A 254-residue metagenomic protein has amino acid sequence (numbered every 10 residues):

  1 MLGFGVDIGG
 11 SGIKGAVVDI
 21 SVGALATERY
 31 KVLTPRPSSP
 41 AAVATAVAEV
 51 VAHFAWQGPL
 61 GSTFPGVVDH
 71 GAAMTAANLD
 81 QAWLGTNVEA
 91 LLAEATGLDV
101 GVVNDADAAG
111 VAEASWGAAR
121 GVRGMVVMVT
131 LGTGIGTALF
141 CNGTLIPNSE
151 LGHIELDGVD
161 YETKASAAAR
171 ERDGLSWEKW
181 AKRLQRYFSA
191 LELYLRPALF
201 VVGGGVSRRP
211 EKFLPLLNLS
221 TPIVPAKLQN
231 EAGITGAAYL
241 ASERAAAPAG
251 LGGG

Functional and structural regions predicted by a protein language model:
M1-L60, V68-A72, A90-L98, A112-V127 (+1 more regions): ATP-binding/phosphotransfer module of carbohydrate and carboxylate kinases, centering on a glycine-rich
F64: Glycine-rich nucleotide/cofactor/substrate-binding loop typically near the N-terminus or early in the first domain
A73-G85: A charged helix-plus-loop insertion that forms the helical arch/lid used to bind and gate nucleic-acid substrates
V100-D105: General beta-strand structural signal in soluble alpha/beta enzymes
I135: Extracytoplasmic strand-loop-helix segments at the start of, or within, the mature domains of secreted/periplasmic
